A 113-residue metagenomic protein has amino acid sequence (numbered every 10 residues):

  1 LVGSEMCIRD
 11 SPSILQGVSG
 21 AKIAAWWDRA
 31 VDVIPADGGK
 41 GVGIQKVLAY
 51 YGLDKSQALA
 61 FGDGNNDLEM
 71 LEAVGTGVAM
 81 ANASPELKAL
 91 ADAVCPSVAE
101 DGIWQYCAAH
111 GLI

Functional and structural regions predicted by a protein language model:
S4-E5, R9-F61, N65, M70: Conserved acidic, metal-coordinating active-site core of Asp-based, Mg2+-dependent phosphoryl-transfer enzymes
I14-V18, G75, L112: Short, solvent-exposed amphipathic alpha-helical segments in soluble enzyme and RNA/protein-processing domains
I34, K88-V94, W104-C107: Short, charged, surface-exposed secondary-structure boundary motifs
G41-V42, S97-V98, G111-I113: Short, hinge-like loop/turn segments at secondary-structure boundaries
G43-K46, G102, Y106: Well-ordered alpha-helical segments embedded in enzymatic catalytic cores
I44, D54-V98: Acidic, Mg2+-coordinating phosphoryl-transfer loop and its flanking beta/alpha structural elements, shared across
L48-Y51, C107-I113: Short, hydrophobic alpha-helical segments
